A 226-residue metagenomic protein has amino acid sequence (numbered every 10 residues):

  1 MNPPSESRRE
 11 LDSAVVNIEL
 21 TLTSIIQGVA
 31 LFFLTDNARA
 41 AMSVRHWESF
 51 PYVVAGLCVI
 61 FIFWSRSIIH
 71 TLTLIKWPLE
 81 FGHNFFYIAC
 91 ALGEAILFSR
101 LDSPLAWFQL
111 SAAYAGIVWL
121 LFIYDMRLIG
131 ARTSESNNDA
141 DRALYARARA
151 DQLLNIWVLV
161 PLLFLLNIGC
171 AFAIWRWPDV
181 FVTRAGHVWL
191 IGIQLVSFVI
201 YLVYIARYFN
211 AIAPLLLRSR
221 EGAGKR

Functional and structural regions predicted by a protein language model:
M1-S67: N-terminal topogenic module of multi-pass integral membrane proteins
E10-T23, L144-L166: Loop-to-transmembrane boundary segments
I25-A40, F85-S103, P161-W177: Hydrophobic alpha-helical transmembrane segments and adjacent interfacial helices in integral membrane proteins
V44-L57, D102-L121, L190-V196: Alpha-helical transmembrane segments
C58-I69, G116-N138, V203-A213: Membrane-water interface of transmembrane alpha-helices
I75-F86: Cytoplasmic-side transmembrane-helix entry/capping segments in multi-pass membrane proteins
I88-W157: Membrane-proximal helix-loop-helix units in multi-pass membrane proteins
V160-R226: C-terminal transmembrane-bundle signature of multipass membrane proteins, characterized by strong activation on
